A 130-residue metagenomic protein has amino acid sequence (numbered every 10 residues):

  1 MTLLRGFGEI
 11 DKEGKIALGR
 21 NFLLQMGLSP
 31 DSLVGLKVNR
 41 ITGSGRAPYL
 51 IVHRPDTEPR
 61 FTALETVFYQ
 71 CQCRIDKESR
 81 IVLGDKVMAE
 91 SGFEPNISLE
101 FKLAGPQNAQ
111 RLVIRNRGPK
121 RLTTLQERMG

Functional and structural regions predicted by a protein language model:
M1-I10, L28-I75, P95-E127: Long, compositionally biased stretches
K15-G27, I75-S91: Short beta-strand-centered segments at strand-helix junctions
